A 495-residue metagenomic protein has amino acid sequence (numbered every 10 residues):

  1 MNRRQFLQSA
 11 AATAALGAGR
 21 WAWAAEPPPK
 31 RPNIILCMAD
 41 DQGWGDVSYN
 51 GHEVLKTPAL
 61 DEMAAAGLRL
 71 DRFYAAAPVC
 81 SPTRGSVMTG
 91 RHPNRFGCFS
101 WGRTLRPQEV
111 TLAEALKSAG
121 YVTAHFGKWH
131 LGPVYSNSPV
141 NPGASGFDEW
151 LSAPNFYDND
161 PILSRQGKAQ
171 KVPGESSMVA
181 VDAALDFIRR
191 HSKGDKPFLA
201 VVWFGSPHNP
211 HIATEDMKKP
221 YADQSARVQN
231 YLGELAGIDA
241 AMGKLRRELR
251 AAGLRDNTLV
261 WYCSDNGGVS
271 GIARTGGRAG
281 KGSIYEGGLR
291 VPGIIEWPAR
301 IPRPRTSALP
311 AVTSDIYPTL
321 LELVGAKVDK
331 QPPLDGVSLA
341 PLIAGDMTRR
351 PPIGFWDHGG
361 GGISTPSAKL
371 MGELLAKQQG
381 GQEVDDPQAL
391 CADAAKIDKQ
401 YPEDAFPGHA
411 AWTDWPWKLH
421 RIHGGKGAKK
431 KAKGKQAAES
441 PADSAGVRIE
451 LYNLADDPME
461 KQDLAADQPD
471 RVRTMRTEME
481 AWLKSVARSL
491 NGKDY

Functional and structural regions predicted by a protein language model:
N2-E450, P458-K484, R488-Y495: Formylglycine-dependent sulfatase
N453: Glycine-rich, acidic loop regions that bind phosphate or pyrophosphate groups
